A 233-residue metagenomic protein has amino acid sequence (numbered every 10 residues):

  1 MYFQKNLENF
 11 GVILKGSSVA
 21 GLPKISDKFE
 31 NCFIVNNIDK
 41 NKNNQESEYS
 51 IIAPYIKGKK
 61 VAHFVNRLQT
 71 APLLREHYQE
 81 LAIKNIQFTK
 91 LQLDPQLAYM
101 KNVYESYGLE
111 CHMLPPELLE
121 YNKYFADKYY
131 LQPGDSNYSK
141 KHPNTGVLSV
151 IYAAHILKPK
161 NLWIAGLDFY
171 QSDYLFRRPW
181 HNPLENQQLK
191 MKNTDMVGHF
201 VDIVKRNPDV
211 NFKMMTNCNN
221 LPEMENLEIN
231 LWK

Functional and structural regions predicted by a protein language model:
M1-K233: Metal-ion/cofactor- or nucleotide/acyl-coenzyme-handling active-site neighborhoods
